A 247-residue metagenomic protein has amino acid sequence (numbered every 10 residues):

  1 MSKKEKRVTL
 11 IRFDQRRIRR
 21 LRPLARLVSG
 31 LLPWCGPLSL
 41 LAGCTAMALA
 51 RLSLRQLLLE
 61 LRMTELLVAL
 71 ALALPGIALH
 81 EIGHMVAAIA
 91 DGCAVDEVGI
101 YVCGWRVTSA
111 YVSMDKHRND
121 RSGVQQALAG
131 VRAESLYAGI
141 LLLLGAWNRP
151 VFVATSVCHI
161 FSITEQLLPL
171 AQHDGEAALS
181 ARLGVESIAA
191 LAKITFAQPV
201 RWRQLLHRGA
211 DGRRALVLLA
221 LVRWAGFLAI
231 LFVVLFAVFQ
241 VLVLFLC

Functional and structural regions predicted by a protein language model:
M1-L24: Long, charge-rich, low-complexity alpha-helical segments
R16, M114, F239-L242: Generic signature of intrinsically disordered, low-complexity segments enriched in small/polar residues
I18-V98: Core alpha-helical transmembrane segments of integral membrane proteins
A25-S39, K116-E134, W202-F232: Loop-to-transmembrane boundary segments
L32-A50, A71, E134-L142, H159-I160 (+1 more regions): Hydrophobic alpha-helical transmembrane segments of multi-pass integral membrane proteins
S53, L58, R62-E65, R118-N119 (+3 more regions): Alpha-helix capping and helix-coil boundary motifs
T64-R208: Membrane-embedded catalytic scaffold of the fatty acid hydroxylase/desaturase
L235-C247: Juxtamembrane boundary at the C-terminal end of a transmembrane helix
